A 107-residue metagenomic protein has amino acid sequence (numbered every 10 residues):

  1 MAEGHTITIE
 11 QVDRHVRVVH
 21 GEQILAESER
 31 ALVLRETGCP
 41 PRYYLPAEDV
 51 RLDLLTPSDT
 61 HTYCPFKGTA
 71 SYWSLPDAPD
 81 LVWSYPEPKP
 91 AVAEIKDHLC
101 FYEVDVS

Functional and structural regions predicted by a protein language model:
M1-S107: Terminal leader/tail segments of proteins
